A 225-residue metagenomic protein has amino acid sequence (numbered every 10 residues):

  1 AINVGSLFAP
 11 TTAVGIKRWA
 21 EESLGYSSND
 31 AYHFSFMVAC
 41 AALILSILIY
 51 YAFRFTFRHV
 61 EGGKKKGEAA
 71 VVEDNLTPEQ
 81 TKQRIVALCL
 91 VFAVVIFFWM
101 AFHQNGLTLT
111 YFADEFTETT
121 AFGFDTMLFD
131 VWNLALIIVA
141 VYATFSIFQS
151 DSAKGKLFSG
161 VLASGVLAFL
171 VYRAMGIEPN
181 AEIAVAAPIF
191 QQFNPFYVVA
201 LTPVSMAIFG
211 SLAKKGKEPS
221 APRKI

Functional and structural regions predicted by a protein language model:
A1, F34-A39, R223-I225: Extended hydrophobic secondary-structure segments that form protein cores and membrane-embedded regions
S6-L7, V199: Hydrophobic alpha-helical transmembrane segments of integral membrane proteins, especially lipid-exposed positions
V14-I183, S205, F209-K215: Intracellular loop-helix junctions on the cytosolic face of multi-pass helical membrane proteins
F158-G160, A186-I225: C-terminal substrate/ligand-recognition segments
